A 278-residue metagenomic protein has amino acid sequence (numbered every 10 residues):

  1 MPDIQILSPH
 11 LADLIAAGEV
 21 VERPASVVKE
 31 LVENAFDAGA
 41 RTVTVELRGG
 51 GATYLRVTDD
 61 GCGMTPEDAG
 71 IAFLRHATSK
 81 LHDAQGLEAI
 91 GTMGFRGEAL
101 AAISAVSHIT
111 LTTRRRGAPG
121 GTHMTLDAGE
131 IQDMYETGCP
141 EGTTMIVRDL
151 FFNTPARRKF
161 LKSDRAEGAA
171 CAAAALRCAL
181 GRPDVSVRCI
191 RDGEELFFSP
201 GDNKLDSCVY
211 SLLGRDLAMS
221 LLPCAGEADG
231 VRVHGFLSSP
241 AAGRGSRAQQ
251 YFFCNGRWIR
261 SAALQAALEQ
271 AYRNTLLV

Functional and structural regions predicted by a protein language model:
M1-V278: N-terminal phosphate-binding caps/lids of nucleotide- and nucleic-acid-binding domains
